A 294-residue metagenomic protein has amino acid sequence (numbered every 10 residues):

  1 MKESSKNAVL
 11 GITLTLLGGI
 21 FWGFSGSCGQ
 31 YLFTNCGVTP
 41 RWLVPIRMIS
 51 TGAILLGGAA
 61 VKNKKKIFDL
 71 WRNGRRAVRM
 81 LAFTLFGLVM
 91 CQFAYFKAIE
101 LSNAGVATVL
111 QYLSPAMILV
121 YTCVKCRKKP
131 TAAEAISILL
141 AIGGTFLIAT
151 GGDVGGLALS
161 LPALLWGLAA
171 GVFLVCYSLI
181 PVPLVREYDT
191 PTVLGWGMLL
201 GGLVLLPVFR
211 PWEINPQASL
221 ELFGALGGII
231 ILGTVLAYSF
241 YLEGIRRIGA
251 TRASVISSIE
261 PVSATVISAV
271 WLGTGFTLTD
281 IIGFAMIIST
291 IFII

Functional and structural regions predicted by a protein language model:
M1-R47, G156-P183, L203: Glycine-/small-residue-enriched transmembrane alpha-helix faces in small-molecule transporters and effluxers
K2-S4, M48, A149-G151, L222-G224 (+1 more regions): C-terminal-most transmembrane helix of multi-pass membrane proteins
G19, I46, L88, Q92 (+3 more regions): Helix-helix packing/entry segments at the starts of transmembrane helices
G23, S27, I49, L85-V89 (+7 more regions): Hydrophobic/small/kink-forming positions within alpha-helical transmembrane segments of polytopic membrane proteins
L32, L43, R47, A98 (+8 more regions): Hydrophobic/aromatic residues within transmembrane alpha-helices of multi-pass small-molecule transporters
S50-I54, L110-V124, L139-L140, L200-V204 (+3 more regions): Alpha-helical transmembrane segments of compact multi-pass small-molecule transporters, enriched in specific families
K62-G105, L147, I230-I248: Specific transmembrane alpha-helical segments of multi-pass solute transporters/efflux pumps, especially DMT/EamA
Q111, R127-L147, L157, L161-L164 (+2 more regions): Loop-to-transmembrane alpha-helix entry segments
